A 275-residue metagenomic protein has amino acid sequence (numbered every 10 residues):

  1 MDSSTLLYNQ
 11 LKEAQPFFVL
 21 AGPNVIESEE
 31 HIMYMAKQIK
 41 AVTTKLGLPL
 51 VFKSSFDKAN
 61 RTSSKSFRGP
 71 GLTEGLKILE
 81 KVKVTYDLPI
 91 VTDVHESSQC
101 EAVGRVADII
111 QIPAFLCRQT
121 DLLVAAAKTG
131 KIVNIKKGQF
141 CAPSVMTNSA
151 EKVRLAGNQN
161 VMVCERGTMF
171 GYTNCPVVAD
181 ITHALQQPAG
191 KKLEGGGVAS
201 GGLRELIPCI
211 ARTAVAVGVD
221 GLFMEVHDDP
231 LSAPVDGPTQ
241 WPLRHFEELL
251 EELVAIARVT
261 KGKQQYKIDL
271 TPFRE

Functional and structural regions predicted by a protein language model:
M1-L20, K77, R258-E275: N-terminal amphipathic alpha-helix/helix-capping segment at the start of soluble metabolic enzymes
V19-G22, L50-S54, I90-T92, I110-I112 (+4 more regions): Hydrophobic faces of well-ordered beta-strands that scaffold small-molecule active sites in alpha/beta enzyme cores
V19-I32, L50-L72, V226-Q240: Glycine-rich, proline-tolerant flexible connector loops at the mouths of alpha/beta enzymes
V25-K40, P70-K77, G201-C209: Glycine-rich anion/phosphate-binding loops
K37-L46, F67-V91, A125-I132, N174-A179 (+1 more regions): Alpha-helix-loop-beta-strand connector modules within alpha/beta enzyme cores
S54-Q111, Q119-L122: N-terminal active-site wall of soluble small-molecule enzyme domains
A59-T62, F115-N174: Conserved anion-binding
S64-T73, I109-L116, Y172, T182-V215 (+3 more regions): Active-site-adjacent loop and "lid" segments of alpha/beta metabolic enzymes
